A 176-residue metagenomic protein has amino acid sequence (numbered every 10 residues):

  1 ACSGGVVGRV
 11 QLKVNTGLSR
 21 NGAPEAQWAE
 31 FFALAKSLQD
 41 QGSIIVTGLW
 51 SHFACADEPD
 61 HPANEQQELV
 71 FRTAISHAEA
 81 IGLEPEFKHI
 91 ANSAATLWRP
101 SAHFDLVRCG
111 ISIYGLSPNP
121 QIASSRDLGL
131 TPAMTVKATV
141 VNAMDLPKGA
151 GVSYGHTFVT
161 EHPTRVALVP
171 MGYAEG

Functional and structural regions predicted by a protein language model:
A1-V7, T164, G176: Short intrinsically disordered, low-complexity coil segments enriched in acidic
C2-R9, T16-P147: Active-site loop/helix belt of alpha/beta enzymes
A133-G176: Functionally critical, mid-to-C-terminal surface segments that flank or help form catalytic/ligand
